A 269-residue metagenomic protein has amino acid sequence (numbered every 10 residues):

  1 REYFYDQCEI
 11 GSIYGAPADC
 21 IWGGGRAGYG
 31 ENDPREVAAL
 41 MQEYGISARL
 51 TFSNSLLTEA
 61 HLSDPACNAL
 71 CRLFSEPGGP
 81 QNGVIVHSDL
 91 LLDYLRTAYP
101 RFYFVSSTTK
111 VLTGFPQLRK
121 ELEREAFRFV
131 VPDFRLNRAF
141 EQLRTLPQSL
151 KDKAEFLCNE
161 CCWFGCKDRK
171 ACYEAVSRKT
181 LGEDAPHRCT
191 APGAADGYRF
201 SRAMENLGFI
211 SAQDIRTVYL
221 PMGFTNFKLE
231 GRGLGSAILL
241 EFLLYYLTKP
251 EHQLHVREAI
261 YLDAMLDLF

Functional and structural regions predicted by a protein language model:
R1-E121, F127-F269: Active-site pocket-lining/capping segments in soluble small-molecule metabolic enzymes
